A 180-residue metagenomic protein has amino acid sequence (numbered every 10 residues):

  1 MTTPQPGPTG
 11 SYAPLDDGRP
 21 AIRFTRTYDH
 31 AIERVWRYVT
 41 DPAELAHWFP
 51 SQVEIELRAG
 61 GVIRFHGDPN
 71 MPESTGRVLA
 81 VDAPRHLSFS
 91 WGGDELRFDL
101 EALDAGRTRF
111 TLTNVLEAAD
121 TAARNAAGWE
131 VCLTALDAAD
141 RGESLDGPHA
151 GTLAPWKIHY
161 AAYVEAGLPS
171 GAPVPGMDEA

Functional and structural regions predicted by a protein language model:
M1-P6, L116-E179: A conserved amphipathic terminal alpha-helix motif
M1-Q52, G176-A180: Hydrophobic ligand-binding cavity/cleft-lining segments
L15, L79, H86-D140: Beta-strand/loop substructures that line and gate deep hydrophobic ligand-binding cavities in soluble
G18, I22, P72, D94: Exposed loop/turn and edge beta-strand positions of beta-sandwich/beta-sheet ligand-binding modules
I22-F24, R64-F65, F110: Generic recognition of long tandem-repeat/solenoid scaffolds
T27, A46-G93, G171-A180: Glycine-rich portal/gate segments that line the openings of hydrophobic small-molecule binding cavities
T40-D41, P50, A83, T134 (+1 more regions): Residues at helix-coil transition
